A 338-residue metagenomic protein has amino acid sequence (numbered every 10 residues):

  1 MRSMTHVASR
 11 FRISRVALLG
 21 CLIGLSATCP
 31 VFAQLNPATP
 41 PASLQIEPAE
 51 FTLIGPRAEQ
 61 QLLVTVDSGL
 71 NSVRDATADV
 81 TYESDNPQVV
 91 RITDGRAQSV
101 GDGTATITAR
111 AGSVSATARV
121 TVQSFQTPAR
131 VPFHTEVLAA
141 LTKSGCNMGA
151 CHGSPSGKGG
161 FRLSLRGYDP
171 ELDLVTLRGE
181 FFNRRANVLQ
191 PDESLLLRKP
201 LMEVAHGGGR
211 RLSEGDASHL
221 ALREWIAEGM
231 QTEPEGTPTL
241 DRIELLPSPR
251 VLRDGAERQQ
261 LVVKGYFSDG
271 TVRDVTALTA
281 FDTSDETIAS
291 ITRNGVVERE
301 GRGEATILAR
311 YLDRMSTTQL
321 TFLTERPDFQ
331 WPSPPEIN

Functional and structural regions predicted by a protein language model:
M1-I13: N-terminal secretory signal peptides that target proteins for export/translocation
R2, P30-A33: A composition/secondary-structure signal for short, hydrophobic, low-basic-content segments with alpha-helix propensity
R10, L22-I23, V64: Alpha-helical and His/Cys-centered functional microenvironments
V16-P30: Bacterial N-terminal signal peptides
F32-N338: Aromatic- and Gly/Pro-enriched helix-to-coil junctions and flexible linker segments
